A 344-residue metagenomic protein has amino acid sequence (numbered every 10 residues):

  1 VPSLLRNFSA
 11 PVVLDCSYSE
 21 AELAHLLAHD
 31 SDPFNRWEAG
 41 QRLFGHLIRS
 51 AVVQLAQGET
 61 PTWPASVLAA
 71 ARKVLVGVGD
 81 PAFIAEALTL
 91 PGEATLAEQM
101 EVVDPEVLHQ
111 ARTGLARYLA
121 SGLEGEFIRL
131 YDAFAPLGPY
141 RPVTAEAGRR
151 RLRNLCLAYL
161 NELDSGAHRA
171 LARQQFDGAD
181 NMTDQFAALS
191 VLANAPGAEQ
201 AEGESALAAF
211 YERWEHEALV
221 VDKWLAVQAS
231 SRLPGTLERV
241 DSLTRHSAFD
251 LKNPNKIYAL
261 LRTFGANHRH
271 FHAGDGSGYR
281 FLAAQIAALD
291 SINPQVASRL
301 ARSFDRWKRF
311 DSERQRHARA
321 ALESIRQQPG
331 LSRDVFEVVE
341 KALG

Functional and structural regions predicted by a protein language model:
V1-G344: Long, ordered, helix-rich scaffold segments
